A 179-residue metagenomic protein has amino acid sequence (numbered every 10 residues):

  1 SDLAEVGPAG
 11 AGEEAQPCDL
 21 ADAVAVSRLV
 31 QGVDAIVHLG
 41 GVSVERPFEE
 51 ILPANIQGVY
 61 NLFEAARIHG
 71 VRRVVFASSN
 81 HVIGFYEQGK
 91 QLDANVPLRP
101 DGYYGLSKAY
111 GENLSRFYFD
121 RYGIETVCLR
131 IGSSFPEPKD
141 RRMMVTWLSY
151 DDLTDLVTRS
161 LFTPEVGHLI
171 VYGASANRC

Functional and structural regions predicted by a protein language model:
G7, L20-A54: NAD(P)H-binding glycine-rich loop region in Rossmannoid oxidoreductase-like domains and their noncatalytic homologs
V44-Y60, N95-P100: Short alpha-helical oligomerization interface
A54-V59, F63, V75, S107-K108: Short alpha-helix in the Rossmann-fold core of NAD(P)-dependent oxidoreductases
V59-Y60, A109-R116, D120, T154-D155: Conserved active-site helix of classical SDR/Rossmann-fold NAD(P)-dependent CH-OH oxidoreductases
N61-D101: Conserved Rossmann-fold NAD(P)-dependent oxidoreductase catalytic core, especially the SDR/UDP-sugar
V96, Y103, S107-Y110: Active-site helix of classical SDR
N113-E137: Conserved beta-loop-beta element that borders a ligand/cofactor-binding pocket
R130-E137, W147-L169, A176: Alpha-helical substrate-binding/gating segment
